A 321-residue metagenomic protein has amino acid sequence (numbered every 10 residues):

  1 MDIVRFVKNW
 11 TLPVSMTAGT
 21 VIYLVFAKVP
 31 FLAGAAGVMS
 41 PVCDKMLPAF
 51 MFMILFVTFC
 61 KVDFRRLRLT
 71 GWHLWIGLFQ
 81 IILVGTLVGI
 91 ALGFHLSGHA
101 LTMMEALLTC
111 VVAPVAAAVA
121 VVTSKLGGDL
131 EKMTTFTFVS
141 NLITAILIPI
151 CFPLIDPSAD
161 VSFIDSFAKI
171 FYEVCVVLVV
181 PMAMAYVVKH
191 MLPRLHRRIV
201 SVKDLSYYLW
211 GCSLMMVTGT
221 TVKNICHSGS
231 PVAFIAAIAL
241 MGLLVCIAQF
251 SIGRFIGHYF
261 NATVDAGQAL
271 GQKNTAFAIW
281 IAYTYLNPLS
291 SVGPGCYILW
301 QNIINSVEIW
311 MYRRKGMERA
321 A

Functional and structural regions predicted by a protein language model:
M1-A321: Alpha-helical transmembrane segments of multi-pass small-molecule/ion transporters
